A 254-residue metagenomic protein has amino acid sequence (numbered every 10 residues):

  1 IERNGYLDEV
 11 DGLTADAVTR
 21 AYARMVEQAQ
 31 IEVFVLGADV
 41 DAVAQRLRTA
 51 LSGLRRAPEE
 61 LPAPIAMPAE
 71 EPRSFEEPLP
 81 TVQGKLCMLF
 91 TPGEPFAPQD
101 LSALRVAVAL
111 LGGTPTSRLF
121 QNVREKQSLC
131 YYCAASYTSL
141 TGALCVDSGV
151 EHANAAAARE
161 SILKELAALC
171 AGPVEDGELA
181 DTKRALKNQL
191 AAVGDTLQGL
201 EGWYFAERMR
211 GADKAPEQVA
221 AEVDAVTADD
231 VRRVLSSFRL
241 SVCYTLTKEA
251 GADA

Functional and structural regions predicted by a protein language model:
I1-E59, P95, A103, E125-A254: Charge-rich, well-structured scaffold segments of protease-associated domains
Q30, E59-S117, Q127, L246-T247: His/Glu-based metal-binding/catalytic segments typifying zinc-dependent metallopeptidases
